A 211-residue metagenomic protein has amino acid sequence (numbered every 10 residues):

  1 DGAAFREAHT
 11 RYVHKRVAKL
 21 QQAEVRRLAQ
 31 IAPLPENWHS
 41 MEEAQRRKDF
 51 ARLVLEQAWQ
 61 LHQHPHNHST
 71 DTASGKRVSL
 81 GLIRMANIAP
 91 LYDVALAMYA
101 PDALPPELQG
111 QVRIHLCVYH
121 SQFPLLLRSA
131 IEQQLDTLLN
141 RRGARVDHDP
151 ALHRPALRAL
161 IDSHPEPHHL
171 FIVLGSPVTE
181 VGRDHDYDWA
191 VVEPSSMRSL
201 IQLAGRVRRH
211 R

Functional and structural regions predicted by a protein language model:
D1, M85-L91, E180, R198: Gly/Ser/Thr-rich loops at beta-strand to alpha-helix junctions that form or flank small-molecule/cofactor-binding
D1-D49: Interdomain hinge/linker at the junction between the two RecA-like core domains of SF2 helicases
P33-V173: Conserved C-terminal RecA-like helicase domain
V78, R113-I114, D186-D188, R198: Short glycine-/polar-rich loops that comprise or flank the Walker A/P-loop and associated switch/sensor motifs
L160-I161, V173-Y187, G205: SF2 helicase motor core recognition
R183-S196, Q202: A short beta-strand element within the Helicase C-terminal
M197-R211: Conserved SF2 helicase motif VI
